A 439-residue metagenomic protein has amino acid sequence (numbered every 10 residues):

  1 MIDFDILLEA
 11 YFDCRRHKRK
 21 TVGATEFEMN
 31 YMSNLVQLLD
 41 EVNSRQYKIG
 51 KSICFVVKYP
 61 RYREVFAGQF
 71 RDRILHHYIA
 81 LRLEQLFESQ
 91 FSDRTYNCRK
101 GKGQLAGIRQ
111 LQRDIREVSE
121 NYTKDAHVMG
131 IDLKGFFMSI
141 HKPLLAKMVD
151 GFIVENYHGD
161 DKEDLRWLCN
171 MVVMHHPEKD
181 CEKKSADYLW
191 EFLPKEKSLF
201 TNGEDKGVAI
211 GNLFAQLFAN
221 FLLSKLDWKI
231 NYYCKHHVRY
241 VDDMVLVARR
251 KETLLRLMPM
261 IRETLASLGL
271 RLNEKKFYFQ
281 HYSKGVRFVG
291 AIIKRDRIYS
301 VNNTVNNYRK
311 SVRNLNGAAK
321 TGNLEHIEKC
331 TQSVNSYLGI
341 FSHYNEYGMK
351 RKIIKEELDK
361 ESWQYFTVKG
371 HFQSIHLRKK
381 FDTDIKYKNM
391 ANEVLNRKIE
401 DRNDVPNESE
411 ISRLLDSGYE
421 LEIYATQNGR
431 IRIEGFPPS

Functional and structural regions predicted by a protein language model:
M1-V36, F381-L395: Non-catalytic, polymerase-adjacent accessory regions of viral genome-replication enzymes
H17-T25, G50-I74, Q90-K102, H176 (+2 more regions): Short, conserved non-catalytic motifs in the polymerase core
E28-K51: Amphipathic alpha-helical blocks
G68-Q69, H77, L189, P194-D205 (+4 more regions): Right-hand nucleic-acid polymerase module
A80-H141: Active-site-proximal segment of RNA-dependent polymerases
D114, E120-V241, L246-M258, R262 (+4 more regions): Conserved polymerase palm-domain catalytic core
V405-L421: A short, charged, amphipathic alpha-helix used as a generic interaction element across diverse proteins
E422-A425, I431-G435: Short linear proline/tyrosine/threonine-rich motifs used for host-factor recruitment and membrane trafficking/assembly
